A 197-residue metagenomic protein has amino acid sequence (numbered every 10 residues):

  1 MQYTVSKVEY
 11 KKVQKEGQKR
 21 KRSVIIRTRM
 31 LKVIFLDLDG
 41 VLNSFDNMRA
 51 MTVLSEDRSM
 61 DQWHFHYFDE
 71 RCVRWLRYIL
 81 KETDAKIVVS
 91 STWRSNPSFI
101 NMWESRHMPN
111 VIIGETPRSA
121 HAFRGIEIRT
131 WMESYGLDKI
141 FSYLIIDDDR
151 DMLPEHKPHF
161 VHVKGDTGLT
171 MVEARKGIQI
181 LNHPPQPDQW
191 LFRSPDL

Functional and structural regions predicted by a protein language model:
M1-L36, D196-L197: Non-catalytic pre-domain segments flanking phosphatase-related domains
Q2, V53-R58, D84, G136 (+1 more regions): Short, flexible coil/linker elements and helix-boundary hinge sites characteristic of intrinsically disordered
K21, R74-L76, T130-M132: A generic local structural motif
I26-M30, L80-T83, G136-K139, E155-H156: Flexible, charged surface loops at secondary-structure boundaries
R29, V33-H121: Alpha-helical substrate-recognition element adjacent to the catalytic core
I100-L197: C-terminal cap/substrate-recognition subdomain and adjoining C-terminal extension of metal-dependent phosphatase-like
